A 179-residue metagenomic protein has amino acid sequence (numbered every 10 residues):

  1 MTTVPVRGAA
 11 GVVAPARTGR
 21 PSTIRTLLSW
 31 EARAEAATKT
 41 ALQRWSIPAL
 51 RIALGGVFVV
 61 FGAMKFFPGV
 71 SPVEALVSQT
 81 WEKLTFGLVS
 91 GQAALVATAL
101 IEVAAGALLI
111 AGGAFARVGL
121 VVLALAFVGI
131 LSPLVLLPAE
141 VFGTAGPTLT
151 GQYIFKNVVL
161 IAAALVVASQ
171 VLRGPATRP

Functional and structural regions predicted by a protein language model:
T2-P179: Membrane-interface extramembranous regions
